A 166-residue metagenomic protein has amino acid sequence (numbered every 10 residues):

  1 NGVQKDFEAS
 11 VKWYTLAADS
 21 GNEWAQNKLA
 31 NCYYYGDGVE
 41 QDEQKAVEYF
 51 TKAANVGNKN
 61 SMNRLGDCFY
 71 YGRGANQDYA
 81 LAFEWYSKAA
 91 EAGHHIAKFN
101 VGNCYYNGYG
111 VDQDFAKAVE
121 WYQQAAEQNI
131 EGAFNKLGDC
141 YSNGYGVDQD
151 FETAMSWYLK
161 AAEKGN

Functional and structural regions predicted by a protein language model:
N1, D19-E23, Y35-D37, D42 (+10 more regions): Short helix-capping/linker turns of helical repeat alpha-solenoids
N1-K5, A9-K12, L16, L159-N166: Low-complexity/repetitive intrinsically disordered segments
K28-Y35, R64-Y71, N100-N107, F134-N143: Hydrophobic face of amphipathic alpha-helices that form TPR/SEL1-like repeat modules and related alpha-solenoid
